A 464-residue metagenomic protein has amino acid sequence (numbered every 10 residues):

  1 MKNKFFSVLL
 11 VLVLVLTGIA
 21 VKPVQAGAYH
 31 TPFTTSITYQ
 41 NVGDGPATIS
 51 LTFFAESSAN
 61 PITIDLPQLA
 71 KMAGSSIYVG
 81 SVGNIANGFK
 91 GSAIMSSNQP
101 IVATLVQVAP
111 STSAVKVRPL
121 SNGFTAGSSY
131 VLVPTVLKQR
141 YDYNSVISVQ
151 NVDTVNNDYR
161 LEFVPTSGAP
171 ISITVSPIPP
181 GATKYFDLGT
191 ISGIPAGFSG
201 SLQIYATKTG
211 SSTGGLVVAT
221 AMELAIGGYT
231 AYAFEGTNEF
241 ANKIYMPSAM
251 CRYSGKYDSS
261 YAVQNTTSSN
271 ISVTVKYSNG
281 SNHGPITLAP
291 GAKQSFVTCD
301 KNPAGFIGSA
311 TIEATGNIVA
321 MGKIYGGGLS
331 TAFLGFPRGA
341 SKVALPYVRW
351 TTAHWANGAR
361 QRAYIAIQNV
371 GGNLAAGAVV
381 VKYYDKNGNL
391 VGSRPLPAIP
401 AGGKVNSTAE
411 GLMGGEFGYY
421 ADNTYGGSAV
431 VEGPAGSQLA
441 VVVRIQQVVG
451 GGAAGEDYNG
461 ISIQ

Functional and structural regions predicted by a protein language model:
M1-L9: Bacterial N-terminal signal peptides that target proteins for export
F6, A20-V21: A generic membrane alpha-helix/interface feature
L9-T17: Bacterial N-terminal signal peptides
V21-Q464: Gly/Pro-rich, tryptophan- and cysteine-flecked surface segments typical of secreted/extracellular proteins
